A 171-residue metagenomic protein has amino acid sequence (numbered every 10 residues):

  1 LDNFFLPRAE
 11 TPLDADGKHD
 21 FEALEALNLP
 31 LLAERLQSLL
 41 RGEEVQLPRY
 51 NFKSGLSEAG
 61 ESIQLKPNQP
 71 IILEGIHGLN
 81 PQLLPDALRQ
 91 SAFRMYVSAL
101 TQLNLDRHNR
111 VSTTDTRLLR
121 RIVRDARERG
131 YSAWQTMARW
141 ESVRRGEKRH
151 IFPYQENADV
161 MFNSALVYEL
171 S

Functional and structural regions predicted by a protein language model:
L1-N3: Phosphate-binding active sites in nucleotide-utilizing proteins
L6, E10-L56, P70: Conserved nucleotide-sensing/catalytic segment adjacent to the nucleotide-binding pocket in NTP-handling enzymes
P7, R35-G42, L79-Q82, D86 (+1 more regions): Generic, well-ordered alpha-helical scaffold segments in large soluble proteins
N51-A59, S142-R145: Short gly/ser/thr-rich secondary-structure transition/capping motifs
G60-L65: Glycine-rich phosphate/ribose-binding loops and adjacent secondary-structure elements that form binding surfaces
P70-E74, M95-Y96: Structural recognition of the conserved hydrophobic beta-strand(s) that form the central parallel beta-sheet of P-loop
P81-S171: Conserved NTP phosphate-binding and transfer environment spanning the P-loop NTPase/kinase superfamily
